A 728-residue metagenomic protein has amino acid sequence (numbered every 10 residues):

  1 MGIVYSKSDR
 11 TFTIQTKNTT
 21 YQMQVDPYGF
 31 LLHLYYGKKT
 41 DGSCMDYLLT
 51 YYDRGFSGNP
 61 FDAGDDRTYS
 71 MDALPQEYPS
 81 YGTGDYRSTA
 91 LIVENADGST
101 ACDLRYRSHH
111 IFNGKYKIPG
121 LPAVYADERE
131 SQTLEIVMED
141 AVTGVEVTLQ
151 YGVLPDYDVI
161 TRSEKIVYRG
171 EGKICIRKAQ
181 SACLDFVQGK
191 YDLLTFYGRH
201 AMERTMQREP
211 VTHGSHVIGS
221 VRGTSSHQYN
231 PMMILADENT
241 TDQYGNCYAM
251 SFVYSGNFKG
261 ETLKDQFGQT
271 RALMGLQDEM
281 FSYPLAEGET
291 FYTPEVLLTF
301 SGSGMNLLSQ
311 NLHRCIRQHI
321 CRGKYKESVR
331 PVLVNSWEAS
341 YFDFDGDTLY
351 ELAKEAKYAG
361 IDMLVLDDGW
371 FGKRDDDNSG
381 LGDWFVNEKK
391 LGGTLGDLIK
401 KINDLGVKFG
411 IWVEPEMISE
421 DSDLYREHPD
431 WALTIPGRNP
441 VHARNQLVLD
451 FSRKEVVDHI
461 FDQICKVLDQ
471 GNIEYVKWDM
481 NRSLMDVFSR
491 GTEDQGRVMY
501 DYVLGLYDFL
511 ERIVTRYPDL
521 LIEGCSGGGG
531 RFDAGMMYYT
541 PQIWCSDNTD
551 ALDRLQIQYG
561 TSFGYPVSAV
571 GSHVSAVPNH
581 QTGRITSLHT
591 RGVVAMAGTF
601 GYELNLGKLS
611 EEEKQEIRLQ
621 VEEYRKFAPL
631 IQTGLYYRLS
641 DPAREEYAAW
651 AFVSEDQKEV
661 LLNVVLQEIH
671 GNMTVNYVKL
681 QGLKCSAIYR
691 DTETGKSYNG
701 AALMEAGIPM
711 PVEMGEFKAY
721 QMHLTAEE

Functional and structural regions predicted by a protein language model:
Y5, R10-K17, Y21, L31-L263 (+2 more regions): Polysaccharide-binding surfaces and accessory modules of carbohydrate-active proteins
N18, E164, G288, V334 (+7 more regions): Conserved, mostly hydrophobic/aromatic
D72-K115, D242-G256, F300-K324, I361-D368 (+3 more regions): Glycine-rich, aromatic-flanked loop segments that form ligand/cofactor-binding clefts across common enzyme folds
S99-Y106, Y283-G302, K718-T725: Short Pro-Gly-centered flexible turn/kink motifs
D242, D641-K684: Carbohydrate-binding surface patches
Y325-D462, Y475: Aromatic-lined carbohydrate-binding/catalytic grooves of carbohydrate-active enzymes
G392-T394, E427-H428, A432-S587, T599 (+1 more regions): Active-site neighborhood of glycoside hydrolase catalytic domains
G700-E728: C-terminal beta-strand-rich structural cap/linker in extracellular carbohydrate-active enzymes
